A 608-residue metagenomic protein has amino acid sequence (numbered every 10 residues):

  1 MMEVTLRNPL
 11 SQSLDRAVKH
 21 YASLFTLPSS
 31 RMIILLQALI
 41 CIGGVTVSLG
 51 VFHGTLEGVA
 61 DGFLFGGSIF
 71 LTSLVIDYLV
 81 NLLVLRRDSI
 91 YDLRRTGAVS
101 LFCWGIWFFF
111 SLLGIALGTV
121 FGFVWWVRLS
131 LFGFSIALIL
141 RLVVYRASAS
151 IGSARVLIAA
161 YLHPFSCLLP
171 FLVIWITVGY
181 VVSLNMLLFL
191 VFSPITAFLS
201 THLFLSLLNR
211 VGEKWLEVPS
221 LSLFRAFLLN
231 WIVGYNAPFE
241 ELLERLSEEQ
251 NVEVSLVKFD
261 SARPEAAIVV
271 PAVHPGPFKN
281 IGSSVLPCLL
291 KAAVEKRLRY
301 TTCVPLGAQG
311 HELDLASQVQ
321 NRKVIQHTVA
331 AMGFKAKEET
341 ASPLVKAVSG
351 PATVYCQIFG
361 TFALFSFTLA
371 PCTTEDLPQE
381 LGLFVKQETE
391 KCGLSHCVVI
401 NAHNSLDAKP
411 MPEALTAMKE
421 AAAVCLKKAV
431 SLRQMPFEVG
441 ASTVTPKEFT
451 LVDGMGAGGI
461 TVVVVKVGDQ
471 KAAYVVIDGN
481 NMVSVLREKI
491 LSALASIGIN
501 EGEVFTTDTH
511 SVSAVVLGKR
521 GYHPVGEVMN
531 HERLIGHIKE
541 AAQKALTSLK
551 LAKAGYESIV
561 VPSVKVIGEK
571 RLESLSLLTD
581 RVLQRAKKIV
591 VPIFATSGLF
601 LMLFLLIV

Functional and structural regions predicted by a protein language model:
M2-V608: Terminal domain-initiation and capping elements
